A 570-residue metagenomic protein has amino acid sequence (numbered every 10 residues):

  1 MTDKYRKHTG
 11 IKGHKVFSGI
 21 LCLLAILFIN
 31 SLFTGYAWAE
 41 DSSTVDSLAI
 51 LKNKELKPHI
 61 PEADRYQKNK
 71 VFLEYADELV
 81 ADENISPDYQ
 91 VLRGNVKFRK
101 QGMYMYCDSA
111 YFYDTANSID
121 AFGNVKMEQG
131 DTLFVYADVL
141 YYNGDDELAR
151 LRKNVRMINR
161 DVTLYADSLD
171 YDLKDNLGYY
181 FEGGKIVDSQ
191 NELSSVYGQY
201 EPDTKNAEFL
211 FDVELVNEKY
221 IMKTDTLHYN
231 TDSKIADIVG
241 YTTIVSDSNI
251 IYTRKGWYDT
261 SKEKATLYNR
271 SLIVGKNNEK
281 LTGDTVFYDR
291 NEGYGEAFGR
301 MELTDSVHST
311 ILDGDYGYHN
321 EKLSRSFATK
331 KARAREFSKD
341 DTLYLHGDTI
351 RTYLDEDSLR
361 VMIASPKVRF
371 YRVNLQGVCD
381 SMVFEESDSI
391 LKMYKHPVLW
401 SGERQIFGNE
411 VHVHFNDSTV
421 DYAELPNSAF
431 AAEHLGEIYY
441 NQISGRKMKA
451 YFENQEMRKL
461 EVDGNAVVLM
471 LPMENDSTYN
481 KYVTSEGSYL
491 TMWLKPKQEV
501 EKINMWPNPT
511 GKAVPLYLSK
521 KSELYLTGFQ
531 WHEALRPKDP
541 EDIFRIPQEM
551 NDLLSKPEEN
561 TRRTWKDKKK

Functional and structural regions predicted by a protein language model:
M1-V16: N-terminal secretory signal peptides that target proteins for export/translocation
K12-L21, K395, E433-H434: Intrinsically disordered, low-complexity Ser/Thr/Pro-rich tracts
G19-S31: Bacterial N-terminal signal peptides
W38-K570: N-terminal amphipathic/hydrophobic interface segments
